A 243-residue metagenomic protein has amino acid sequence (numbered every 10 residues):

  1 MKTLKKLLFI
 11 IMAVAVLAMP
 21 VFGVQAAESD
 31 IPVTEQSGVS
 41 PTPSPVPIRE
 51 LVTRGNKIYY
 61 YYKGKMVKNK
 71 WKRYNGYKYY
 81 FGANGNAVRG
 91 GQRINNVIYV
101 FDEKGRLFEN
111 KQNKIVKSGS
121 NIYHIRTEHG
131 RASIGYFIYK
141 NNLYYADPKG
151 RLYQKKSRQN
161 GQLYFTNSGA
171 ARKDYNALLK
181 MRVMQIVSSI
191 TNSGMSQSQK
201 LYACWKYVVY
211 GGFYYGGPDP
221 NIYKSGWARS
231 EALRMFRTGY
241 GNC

Functional and structural regions predicted by a protein language model:
M1-K2, S196: General helical secondary-structure elements
K2-M181: Extracellular adhesion/carbohydrate-binding repeat motifs centered on closely spaced tryptophans
L178-M235: Secondary-structure boundary elements
T238: Acidic, glycine-rich loop-and-strand cores that form catalytic or ligand-binding grooves in diverse globular domains
N242-C243: Mid-length scaffold segments of soluble, non-membrane domains
